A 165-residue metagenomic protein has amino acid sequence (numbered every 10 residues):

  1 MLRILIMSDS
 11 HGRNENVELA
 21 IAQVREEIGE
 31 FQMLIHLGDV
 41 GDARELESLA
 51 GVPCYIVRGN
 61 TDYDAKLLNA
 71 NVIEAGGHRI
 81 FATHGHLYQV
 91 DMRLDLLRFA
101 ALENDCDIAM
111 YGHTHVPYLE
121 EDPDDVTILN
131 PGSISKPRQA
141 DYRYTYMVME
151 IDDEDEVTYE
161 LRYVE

Functional and structural regions predicted by a protein language model:
M1-G51, Y63-D64, L68-N69, D141-T145 (+1 more regions): N-terminal active-site segment of His-dependent metallophosphoesterases
L2, Q32, V52, H78 (+2 more regions): A structural micro-motif
I6-S8, M33-D39, Y55-N60, F81-H84 (+2 more regions): Active-site neighborhood of phospho(di)ester-bond hydrolases with catalytic His/Asp-centered motifs
H11-E15, V40-R44, T61-L67, Y88-M92 (+2 more regions): Active-site environment of divalent metal-dependent phosphoester hydrolases
G12, E18-L19, G76, F99-D105 (+1 more regions): Binuclear metal-dependent phosphoesterase catalytic core
G51-P53, E120-S135: Short acidic, glycine/proline-enriched helix-loop-strand junctions
P53-F99, E103-N104: Helix-adjacent hinge/juxtasegments
H84, Y88-P123, I128, M147: Catalytic core of the metallo-beta-lactamase
